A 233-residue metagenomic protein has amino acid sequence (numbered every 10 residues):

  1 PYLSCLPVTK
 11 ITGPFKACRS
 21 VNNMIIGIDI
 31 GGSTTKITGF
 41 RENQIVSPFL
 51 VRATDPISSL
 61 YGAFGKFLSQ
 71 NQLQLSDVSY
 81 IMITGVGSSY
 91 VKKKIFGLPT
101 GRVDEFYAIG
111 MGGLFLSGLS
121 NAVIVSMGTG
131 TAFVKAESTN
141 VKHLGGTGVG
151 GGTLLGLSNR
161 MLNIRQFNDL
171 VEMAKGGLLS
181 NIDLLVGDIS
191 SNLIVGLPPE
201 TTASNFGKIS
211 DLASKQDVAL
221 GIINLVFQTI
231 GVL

Functional and structural regions predicted by a protein language model:
P7-T9: Intrinsic low-complexity, disordered N-terminal segments enriched in polar/charged/small residues
I25-D29, V78-M82, A122-S126, G146: Short glycine-aspartate micro-motif
I25-G62, V141: Short glycine-rich, Thr/Ser-proximal phosphate-binding strand/loop in the N-terminal lobe of ATP-dependent enzymes
D29-T34, V86, V125-G130, G148-G151: A short acidic Gly-Thr/Ser loop motif
F64-S79, G231-L233: Phosphate/pyrophosphate-binding loops at sites that engage ATP/ADP/AMP, CoA/4′-phosphopantetheine, polyphosphate
V91, F96-V125, G130-N140: Conserved phosphate-binding catalytic cores of ATP/NTP-utilizing and phosphoryl-transfer enzymes
N159-L233: Active-site rim beta-loop-alpha module in soluble metabolic enzymes
